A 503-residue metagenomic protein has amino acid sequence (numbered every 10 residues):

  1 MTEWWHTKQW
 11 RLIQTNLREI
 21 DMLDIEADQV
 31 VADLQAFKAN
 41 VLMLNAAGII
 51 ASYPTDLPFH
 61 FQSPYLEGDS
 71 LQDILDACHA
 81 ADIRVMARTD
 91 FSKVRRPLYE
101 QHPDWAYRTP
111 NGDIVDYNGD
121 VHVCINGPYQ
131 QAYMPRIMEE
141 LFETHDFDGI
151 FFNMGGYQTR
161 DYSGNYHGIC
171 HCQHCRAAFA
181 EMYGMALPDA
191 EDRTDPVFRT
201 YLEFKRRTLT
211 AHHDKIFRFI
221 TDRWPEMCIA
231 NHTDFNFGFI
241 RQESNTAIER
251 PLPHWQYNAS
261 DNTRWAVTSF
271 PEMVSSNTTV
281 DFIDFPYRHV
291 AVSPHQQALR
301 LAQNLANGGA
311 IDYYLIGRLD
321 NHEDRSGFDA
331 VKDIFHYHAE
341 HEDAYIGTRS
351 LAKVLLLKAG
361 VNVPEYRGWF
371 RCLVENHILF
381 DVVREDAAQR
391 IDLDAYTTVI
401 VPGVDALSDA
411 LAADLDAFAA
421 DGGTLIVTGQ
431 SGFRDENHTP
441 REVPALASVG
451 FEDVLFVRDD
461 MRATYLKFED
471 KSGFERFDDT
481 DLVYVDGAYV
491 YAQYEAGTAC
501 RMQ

Functional and structural regions predicted by a protein language model:
M1-S52, Q72, D76, A81-R84: N-terminal structural segment of carbohydrate-active enzymes
T7, P196-Q503: Carbohydrate-binding surfaces of carbohydrate-active enzymes
Q9-Q14, V41, D82-M86, D148-F151 (+4 more regions): Structural preference for beta-strand elements that scaffold enzyme active sites
L12, L34, C78, V85 (+9 more regions): Conserved, mostly hydrophobic/aromatic
I20-A36, Y129-L141, H232, A259-T263 (+2 more regions): Short, acidic/polar
E26-A51, T144-H145, N236, L301-Q303 (+2 more regions): Catalytic domains of carbohydrate-active enzymes, especially glycoside hydrolases
V30, Q35-Q72, K93-N118, T159-C175 (+4 more regions): Aromatic-lined carbohydrate-binding/catalytic grooves of carbohydrate-active enzymes
L71, A87, F91-H145, M154 (+3 more regions): Active-site-adjacent "subsite" loops/lids of carbohydrate-active enzymes
